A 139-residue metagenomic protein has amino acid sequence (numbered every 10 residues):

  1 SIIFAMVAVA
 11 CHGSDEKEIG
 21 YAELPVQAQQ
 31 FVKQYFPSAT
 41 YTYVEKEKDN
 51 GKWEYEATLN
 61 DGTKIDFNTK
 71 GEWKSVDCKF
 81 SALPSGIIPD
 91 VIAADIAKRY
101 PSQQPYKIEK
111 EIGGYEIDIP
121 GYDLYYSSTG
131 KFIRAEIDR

Functional and structural regions predicted by a protein language model:
S1-I2: Sec-dependent signal peptide recognition, specifically the positively charged N-region followed immediately by
V7-A10: C-terminal motif of bacterial Sec signal peptides marking the signal peptidase cleavage site
H12-D15: Bacterial signal peptide processing site
I19-Y41, L83-Q104: Short, non-transmembrane alpha-helical segments in secretory-pathway proteins
T40-L59, Q104-P120: A cross-family detector of function-defining hotspots
K52-K79, D118-R139: Amphipathic N-proximal alpha-helical interface segments
